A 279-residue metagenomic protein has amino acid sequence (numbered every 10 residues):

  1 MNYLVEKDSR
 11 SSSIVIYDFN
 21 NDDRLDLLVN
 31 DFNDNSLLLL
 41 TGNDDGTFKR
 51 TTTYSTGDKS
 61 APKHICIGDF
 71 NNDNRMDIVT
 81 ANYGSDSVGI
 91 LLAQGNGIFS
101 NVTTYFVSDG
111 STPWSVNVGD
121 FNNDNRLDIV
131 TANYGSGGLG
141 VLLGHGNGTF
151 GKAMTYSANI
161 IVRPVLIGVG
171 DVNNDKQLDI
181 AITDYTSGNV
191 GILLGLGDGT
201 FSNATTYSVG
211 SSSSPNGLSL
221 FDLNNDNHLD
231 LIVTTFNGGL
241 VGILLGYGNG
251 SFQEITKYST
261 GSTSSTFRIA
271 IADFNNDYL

Functional and structural regions predicted by a protein language model:
M1-S9, T41-S60, L92-S111, L143-I161 (+2 more regions): Blade-edge motifs of beta-propeller repeat domains
S9, N21, D58-S60, N72 (+10 more regions): Polar, glycosylation-prone regions of secreted, cell-surface, and some intracellular proteins
S12-F19, T41, K63-F70, L92 (+8 more regions): Beta-propeller blade termini
V15, L27-D31, I78-N82, I129-N133 (+2 more regions): Hydrophobic beta-strand segments that make up the repeating blades of beta-propeller and related beta-repeat
D23-L25, N74-M76, N125-L127, K176-L178 (+2 more regions): Glycine-aliphatic tripeptides that mark coil-to-beta-strand junctions in extracellular and membrane proteins
F32-N35, Y83-D86, Y134-G137, Y185-S187 (+1 more regions): Short, solvent-exposed loop/turn segments at conserved positions within beta-propeller repeat blades
S36-L39, S87-L91, G138-L142, N189-L193 (+1 more regions): A short loop-to-beta-strand structural motif that recurs across blades of beta-propeller domains
H64-C66, D77, G89, D128 (+7 more regions): Generic short N-terminal amphipathic or hydrophobic helices
